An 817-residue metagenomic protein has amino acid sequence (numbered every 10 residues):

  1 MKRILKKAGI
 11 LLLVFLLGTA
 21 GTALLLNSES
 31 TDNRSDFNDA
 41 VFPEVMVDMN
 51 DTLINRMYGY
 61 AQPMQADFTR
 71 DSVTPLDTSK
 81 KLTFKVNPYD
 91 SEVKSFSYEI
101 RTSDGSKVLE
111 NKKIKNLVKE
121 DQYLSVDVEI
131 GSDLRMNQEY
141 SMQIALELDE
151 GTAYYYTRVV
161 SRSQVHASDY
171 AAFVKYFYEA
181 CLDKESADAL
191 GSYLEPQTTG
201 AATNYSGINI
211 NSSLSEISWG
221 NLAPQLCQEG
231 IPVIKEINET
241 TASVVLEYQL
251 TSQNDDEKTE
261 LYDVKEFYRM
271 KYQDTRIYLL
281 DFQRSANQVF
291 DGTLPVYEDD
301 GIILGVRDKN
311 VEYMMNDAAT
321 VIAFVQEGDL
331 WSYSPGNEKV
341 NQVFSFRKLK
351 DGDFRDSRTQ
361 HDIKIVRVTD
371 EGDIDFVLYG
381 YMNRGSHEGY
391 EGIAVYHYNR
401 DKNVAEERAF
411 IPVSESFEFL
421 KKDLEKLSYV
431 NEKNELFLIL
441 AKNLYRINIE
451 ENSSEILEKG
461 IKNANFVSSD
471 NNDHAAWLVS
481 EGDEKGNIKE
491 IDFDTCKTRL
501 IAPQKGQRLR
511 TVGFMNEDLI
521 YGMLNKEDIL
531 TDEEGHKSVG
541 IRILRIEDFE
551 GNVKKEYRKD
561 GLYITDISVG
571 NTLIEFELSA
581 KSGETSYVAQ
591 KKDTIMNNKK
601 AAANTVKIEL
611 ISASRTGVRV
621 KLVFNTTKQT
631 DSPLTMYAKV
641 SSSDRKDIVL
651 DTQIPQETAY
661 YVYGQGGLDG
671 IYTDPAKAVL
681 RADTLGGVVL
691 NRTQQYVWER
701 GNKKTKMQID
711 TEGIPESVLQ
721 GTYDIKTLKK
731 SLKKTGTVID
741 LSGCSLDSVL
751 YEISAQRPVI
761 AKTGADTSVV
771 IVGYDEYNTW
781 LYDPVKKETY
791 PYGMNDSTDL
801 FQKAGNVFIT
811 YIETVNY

Functional and structural regions predicted by a protein language model:
M1-L16: N-terminal Sec-pathway targeting helices
L16-T31, D67-T83, K94-I114, K119 (+4 more regions): Surface-exposed, charged secondary-structure patches
A40-E99, D104-V108, E139-L222, V296-K339 (+15 more regions): Core segments of small alpha/beta cavity-forming domains
E110-K113, F282, V340-L349, A405-V413 (+3 more regions): Beta-propeller fold detector
Y140, K235-T251, G372-L378, L519-L524 (+2 more regions): A short hydrophobic beta-strand element
T241-L279, Q283: Exposed beta-sheet edge and beta->alpha loop/turn motif
P335-E338, N399-D401, N448-N452, D492-C496 (+1 more regions): Short loop/turn segments that connect beta-strands within beta-propeller blades
Q708-Y817: Conserved active-site-adjacent core of cysteine acyl-enzyme catalytic domains
